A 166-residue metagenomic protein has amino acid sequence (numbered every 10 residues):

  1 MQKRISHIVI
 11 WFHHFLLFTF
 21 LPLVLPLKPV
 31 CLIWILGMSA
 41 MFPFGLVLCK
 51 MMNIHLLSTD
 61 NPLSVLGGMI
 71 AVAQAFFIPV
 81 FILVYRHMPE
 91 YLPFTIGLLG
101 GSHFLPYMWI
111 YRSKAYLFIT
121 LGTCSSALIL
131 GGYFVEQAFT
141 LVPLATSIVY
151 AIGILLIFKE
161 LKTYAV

Functional and structural regions predicted by a protein language model:
Q2-V24, L121-G122, T146: The first (N-terminal) embedded transmembrane alpha-helix
H14, F18, V65-A75, G122-G132: Small-residue-rich segments of transmembrane alpha-helices in multi-pass membrane proteins, especially helix faces
F15-V65: Selected alpha-helical membrane-embedding segments in polytopic membrane proteins
F20-I33, I82-Y91, G131-T140: Helix-coil boundary and interhelical linker segments in multi-pass alpha-helical membrane proteins
L46-T59, S102-I110, I154-K162: C-terminal ends of transmembrane helices
H55-M88: Helix-adjacent hinge/juxtasegments
I78-C124: Membrane-proximal helix-loop-helix units in multi-pass membrane proteins
T120-V166: Terminal transmembrane helical module of multi-pass membrane proteins
